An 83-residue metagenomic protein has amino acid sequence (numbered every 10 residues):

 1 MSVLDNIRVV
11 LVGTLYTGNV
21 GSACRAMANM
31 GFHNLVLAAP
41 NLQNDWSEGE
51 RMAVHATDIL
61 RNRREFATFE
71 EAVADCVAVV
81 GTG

Functional and structural regions predicted by a protein language model:
M1-G83: Post-transcriptional modification and biogenesis factors for structured RNAs of the translation apparatus
